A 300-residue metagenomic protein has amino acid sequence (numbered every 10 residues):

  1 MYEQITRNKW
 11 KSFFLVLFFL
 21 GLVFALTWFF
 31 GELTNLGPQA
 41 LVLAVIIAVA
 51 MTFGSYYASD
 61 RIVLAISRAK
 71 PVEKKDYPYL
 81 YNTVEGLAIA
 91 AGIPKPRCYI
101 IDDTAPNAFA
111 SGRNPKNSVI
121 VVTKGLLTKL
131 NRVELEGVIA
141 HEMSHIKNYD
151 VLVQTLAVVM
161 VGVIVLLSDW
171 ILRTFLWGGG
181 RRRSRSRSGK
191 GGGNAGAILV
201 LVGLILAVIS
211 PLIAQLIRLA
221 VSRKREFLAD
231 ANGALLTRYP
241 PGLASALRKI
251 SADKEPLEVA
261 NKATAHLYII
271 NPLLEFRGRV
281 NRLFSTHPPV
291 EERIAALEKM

Functional and structural regions predicted by a protein language model:
M1-G21, L33, A40-V42, I47-L199 (+1 more regions): Polar-ligand-bearing catalytic/cofactor-coordination segments of membrane-embedded or membrane-tethered inner-membrane
V23-W28: N-terminal signal sequences
G203-S210: Hydrophobic alpha-helical transmembrane segments of polytopic membrane proteins
